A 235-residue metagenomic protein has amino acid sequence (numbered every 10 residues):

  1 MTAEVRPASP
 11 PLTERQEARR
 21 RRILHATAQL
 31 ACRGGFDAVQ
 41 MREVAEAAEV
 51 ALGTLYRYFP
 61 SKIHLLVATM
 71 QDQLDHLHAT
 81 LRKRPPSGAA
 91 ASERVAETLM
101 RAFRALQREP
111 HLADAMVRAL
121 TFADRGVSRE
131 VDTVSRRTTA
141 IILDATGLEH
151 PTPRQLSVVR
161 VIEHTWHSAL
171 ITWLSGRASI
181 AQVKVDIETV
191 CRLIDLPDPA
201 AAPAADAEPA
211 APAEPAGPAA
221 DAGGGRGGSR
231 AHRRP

Functional and structural regions predicted by a protein language model:
M1-A18, P199-P235: N-terminal intrinsically disordered/low-complexity leader segments
Q16-T27, V44, T69-L77: Generic hydrophobic, amphipathic alpha-helix propensity
R22, L30-H64, A68: Helix-turn-helix
I23-A31, A102, W166: Short hydrophobic clusters on alpha-helical segments that form packing/core surfaces in small helical domains
Q40, D114-V117, S128-R129, A181-Q182 (+1 more regions): Short, hydrophobic secondary-structure boundary micro-motifs
A68, R82-R108, V159-I162, K184 (+1 more regions): Hydrophobic alpha-helical connector segments
D75-H78, A123-H167, K184-D195: Amphipathic alpha-helical packing segments from all-alpha helical-bundle domains
F103-R125, A140-L143, S168-T172: Amphipathic alpha-helical segments used for helix-helix packing
